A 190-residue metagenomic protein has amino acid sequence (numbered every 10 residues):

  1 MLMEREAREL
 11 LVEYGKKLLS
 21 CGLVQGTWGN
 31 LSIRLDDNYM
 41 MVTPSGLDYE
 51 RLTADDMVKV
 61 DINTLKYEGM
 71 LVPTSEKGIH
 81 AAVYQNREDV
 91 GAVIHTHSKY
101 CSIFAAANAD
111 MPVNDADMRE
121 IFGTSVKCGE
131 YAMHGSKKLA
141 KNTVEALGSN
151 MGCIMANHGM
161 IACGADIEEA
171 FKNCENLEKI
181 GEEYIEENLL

Functional and structural regions predicted by a protein language model:
M1-L190: Glycine-rich flexible loops
